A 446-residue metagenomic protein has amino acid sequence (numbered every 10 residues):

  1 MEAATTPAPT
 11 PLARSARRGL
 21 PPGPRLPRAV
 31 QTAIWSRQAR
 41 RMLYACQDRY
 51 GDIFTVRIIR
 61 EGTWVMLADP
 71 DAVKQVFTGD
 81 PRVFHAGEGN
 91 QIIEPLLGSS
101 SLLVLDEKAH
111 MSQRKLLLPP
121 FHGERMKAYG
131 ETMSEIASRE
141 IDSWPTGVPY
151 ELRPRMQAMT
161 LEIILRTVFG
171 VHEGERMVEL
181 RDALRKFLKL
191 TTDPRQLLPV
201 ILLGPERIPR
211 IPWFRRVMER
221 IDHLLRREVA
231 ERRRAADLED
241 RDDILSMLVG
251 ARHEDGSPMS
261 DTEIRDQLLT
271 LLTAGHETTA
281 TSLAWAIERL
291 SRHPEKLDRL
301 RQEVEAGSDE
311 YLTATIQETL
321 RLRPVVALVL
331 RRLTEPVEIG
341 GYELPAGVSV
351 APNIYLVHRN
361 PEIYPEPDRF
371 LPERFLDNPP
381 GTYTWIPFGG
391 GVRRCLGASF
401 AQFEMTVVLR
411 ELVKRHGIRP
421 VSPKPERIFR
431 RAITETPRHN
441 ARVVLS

Functional and structural regions predicted by a protein language model:
M1-L20, H85-E94, A109, R125-T281 (+1 more regions): Cytochrome P450 heme-thiolate monooxygenase catalytic core
E2-S112, K127, E131-R139, V171-E175 (+4 more regions): N-terminal membrane-proximal hinge/A-helix region immediately C-terminal to the signal-anchor transmembrane segment
Q31-G51, H223, A306-G340, P361: Conserved cytochrome P450 K-helix E-x-x-R motif and the immediately C-terminal K′/meander segment
S112, L328, G340-Y342, E362 (+3 more regions): Cytochrome P450 heme-thiolate "Cys pocket" and heme-binding signature region
A236-D242, R299-E310, L322-Y342, V357 (+2 more regions): Cytochrome P450 fold signature focused on the C-terminal beta-domain
T278-E303, A398-H416: Cytochrome P450 catalytic-core helices
P352-N378: Conserved cytochrome P450 K-helix/beta-meander segment immediately N-terminal to the heme-binding cysteine loop
